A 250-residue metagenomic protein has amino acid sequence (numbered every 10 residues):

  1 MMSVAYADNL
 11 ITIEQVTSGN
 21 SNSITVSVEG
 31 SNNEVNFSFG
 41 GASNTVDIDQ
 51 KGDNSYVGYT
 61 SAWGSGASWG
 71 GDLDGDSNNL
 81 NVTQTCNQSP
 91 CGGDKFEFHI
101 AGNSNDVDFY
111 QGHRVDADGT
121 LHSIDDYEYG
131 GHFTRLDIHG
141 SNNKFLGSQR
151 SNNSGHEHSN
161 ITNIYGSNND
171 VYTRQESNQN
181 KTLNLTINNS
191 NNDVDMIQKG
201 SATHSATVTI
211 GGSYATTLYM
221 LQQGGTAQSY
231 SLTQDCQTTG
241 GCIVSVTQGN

Functional and structural regions predicted by a protein language model:
M1-A7: Gram-negative bacterial Sec-dependent N-terminal signal peptides
A7-N250: Low-complexity repeat regions of mature extracellularly deployed or surface/particle-associated proteins
